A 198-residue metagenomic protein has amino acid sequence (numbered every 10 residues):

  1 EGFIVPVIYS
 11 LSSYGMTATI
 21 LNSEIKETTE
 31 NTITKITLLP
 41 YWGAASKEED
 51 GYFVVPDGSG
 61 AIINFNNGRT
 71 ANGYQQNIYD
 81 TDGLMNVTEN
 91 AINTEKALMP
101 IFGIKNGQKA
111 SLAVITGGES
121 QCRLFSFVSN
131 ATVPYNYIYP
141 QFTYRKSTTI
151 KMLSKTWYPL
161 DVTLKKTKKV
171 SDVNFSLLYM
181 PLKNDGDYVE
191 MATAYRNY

Functional and structural regions predicted by a protein language model:
E1-Y198: Carbohydrate-recognition beta-sandwich/jelly-roll modules in extracellular/periplasmic carbohydrate-active proteins
